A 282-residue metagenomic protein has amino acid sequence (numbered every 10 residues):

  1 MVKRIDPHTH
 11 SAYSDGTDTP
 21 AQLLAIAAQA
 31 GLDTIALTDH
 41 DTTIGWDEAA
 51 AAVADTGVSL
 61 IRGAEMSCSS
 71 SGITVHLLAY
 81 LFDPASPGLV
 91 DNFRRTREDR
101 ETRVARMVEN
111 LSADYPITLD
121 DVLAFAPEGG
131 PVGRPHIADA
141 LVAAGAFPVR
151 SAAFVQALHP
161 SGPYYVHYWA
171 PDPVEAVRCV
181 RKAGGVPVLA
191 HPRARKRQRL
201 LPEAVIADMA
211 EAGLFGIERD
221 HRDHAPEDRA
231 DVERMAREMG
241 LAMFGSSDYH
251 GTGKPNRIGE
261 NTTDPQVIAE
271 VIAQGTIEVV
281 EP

Functional and structural regions predicted by a protein language model:
M1, E281-P282: Polar low-complexity intrinsically disordered regions
M1-T74, L158-H159, P171, V177-R178 (+2 more regions): An N-terminally biased module of ancient metal coordination in phosphate/nucleic-acid-related enzymes
A52-A207, T262-E281: Extended substrate/RNA-proximal surfaces in nucleic-acid metabolism proteins
G88, K254-P255: A short acidic, helix-capping loop that chelates divalent metal ions and anchors anionic groups
I258: Short clusters of hydrophobic/aromatic residues that line enzyme substrate/ligand-binding pockets
